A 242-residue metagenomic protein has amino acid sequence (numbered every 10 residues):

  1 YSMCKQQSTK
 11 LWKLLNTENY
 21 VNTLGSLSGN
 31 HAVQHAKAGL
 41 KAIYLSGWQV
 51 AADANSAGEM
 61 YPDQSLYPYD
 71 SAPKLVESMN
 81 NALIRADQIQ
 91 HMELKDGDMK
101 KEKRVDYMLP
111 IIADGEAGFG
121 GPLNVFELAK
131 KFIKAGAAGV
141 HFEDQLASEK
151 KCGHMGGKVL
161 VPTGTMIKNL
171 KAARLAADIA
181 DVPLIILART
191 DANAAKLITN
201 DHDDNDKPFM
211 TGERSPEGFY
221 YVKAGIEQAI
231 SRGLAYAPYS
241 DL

Functional and structural regions predicted by a protein language model:
Y1-L242: Alpha/beta enzyme core
